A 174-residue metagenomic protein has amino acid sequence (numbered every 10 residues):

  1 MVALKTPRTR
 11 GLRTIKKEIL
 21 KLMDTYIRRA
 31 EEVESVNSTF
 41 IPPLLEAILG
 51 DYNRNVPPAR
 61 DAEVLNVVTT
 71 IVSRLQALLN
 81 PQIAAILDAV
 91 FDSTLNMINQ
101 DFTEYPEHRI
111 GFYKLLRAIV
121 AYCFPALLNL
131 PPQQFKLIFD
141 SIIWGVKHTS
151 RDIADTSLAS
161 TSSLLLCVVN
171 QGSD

Functional and structural regions predicted by a protein language model:
M1-D174: Karyopherin-beta/Importin-beta family HEAT-repeat alpha-solenoid scaffold
